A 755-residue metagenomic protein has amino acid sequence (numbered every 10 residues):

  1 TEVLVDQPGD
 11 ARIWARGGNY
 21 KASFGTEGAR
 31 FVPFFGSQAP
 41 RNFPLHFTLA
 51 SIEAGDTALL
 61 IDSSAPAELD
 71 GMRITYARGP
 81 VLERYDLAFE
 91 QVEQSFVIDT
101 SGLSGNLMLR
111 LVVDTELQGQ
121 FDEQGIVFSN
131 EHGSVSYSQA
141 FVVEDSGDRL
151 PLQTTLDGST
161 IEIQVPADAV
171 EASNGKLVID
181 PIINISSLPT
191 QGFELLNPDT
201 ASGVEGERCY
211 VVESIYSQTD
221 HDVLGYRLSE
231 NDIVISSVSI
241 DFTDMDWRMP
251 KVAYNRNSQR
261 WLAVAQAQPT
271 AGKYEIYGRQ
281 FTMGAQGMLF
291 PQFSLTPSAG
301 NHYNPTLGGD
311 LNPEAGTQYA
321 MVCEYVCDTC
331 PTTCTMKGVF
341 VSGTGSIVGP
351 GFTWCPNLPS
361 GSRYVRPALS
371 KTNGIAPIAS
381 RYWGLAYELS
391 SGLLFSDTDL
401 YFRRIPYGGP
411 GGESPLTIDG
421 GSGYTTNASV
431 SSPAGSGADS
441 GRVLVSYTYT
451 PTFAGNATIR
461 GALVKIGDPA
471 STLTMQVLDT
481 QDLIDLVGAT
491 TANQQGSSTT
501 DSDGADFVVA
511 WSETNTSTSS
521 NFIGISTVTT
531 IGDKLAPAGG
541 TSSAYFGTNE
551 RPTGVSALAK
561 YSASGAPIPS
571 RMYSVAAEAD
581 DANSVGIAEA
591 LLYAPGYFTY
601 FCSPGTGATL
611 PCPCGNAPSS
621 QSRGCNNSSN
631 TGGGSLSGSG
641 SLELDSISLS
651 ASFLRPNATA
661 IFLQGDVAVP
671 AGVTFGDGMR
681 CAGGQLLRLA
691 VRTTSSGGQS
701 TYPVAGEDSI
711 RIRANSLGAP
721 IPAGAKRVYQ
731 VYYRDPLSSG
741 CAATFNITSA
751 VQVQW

Functional and structural regions predicted by a protein language model:
T1-N184: Residues that cap or anchor secondary-structure elements
T1-Q7, A11-W14, G18-F24, I182-P595: Extracellular, repeat-based ectodomains that mediate carbohydrate processing or recognition
I74, Q94, L107-L111, L152 (+11 more regions): Hydrophobic residues positioned within well-ordered beta-strands of beta-sheet architectures
F96-L103, S202-G203, A434-G437, S639-L642 (+1 more regions): Extracellular and analogous surface-interaction loops
S101, A169-V170, N312, R713-P722: Short, surface-exposed loop/turn segments at beta-strand-coil junctions that are enriched for proline with nearby
L107, L117, S138, H221 (+4 more regions): Short beta-strand/loop motifs in extracellular/secreted proteins, especially within beta-sandwich accessory domains
Q120-Q124, D397, I459, N657 (+1 more regions): Short coil-to-beta strand junction motifs in C2/discoidin
P595-W755: Residue-level hotspots within well-ordered secondary structure
